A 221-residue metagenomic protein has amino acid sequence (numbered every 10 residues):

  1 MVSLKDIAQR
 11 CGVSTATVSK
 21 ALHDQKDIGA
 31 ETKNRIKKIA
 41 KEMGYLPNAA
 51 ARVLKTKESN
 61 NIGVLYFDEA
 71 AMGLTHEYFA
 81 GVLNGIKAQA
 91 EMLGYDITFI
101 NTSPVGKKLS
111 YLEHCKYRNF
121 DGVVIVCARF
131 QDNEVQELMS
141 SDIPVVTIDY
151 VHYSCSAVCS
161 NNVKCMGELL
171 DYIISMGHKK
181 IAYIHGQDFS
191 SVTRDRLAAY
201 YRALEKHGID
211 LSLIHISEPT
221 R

Functional and structural regions predicted by a protein language model:
M1, E42, V82-D96, S140-T147 (+1 more regions): Bacterial carbohydrate/catabolite-sensing allosteric modules
M1-N60: N-terminal helix-turn-helix DNA-binding module of bacterial transcription factors
V2, D27, E31, A49 (+7 more regions): Residues at secondary-structure transition points
S14, N60, D121, K179-K180: Short acidic/polar active-site loop segments enriched in Thr and Asp
L46-K108, Y201, K206, L211: Amphipathic helical "hinge" segments at domain boundaries
K108-K164: Short beta-strand-centered segments that line the small-molecule binding cleft or hinge of alpha/beta clamshell
